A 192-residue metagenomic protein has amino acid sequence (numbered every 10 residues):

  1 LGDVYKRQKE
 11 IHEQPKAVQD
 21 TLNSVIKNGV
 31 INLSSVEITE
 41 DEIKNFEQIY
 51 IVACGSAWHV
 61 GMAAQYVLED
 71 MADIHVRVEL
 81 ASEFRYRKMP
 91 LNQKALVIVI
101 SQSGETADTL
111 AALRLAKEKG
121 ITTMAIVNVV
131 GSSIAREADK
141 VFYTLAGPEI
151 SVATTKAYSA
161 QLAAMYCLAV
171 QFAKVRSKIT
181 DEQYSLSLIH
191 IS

Functional and structural regions predicted by a protein language model:
L1-Y5, I191: Short, small-residue-biased leader/transition segments that mark boundaries at the very start of proteins
K9-E10, T21: An acidic-aromatic substrate-binding cleft motif
K16-I26, V30-I31: Edge strands and adjacent loops of beta-rich recognition modules
G29-K44: A short, well-structured juxtamembrane/interface segment
K44-S185, I189: Glycine-rich phosphate-binding loops that contact phosphosugars or nucleotide phosphates
